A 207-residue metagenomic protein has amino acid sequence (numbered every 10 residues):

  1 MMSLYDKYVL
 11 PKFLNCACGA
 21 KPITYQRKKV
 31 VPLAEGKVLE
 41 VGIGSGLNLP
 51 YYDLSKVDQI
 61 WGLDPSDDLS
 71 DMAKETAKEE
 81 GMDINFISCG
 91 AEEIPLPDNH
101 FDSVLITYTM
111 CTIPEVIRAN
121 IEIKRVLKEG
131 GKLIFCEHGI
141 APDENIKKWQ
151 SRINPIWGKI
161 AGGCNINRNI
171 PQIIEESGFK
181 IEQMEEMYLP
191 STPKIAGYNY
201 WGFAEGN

Functional and structural regions predicted by a protein language model:
A17-K37, L47-Y51: Conserved alpha-helix/loop element of class I SAM-dependent methyltransferases that forms part of the SAM/SAH-binding
L39-E93: Class I SAM-dependent methyltransferase SAM/SAH-binding core
C89-V104: A short acidic, Gly/Pro-enriched loop at the edge of an enzyme's catalytic core that lines a small-molecule cofactor
S103-V116: A short SAM/SAH-binding and catalytic strip from SAM-dependent methyltransferases
I117-E129: A short glycine-rich, Lys/Arg-flanked "PGG" loop and its adjoining helix->strand segment in the class I
G130-H138: Conserved beta-strand signature within the Rossmann-like core of class I S-adenosyl-L-methionine
G163-G178: Short alpha-helix
F179, E186-N207: Core SAM-dependent methyltransferase catalytic element
